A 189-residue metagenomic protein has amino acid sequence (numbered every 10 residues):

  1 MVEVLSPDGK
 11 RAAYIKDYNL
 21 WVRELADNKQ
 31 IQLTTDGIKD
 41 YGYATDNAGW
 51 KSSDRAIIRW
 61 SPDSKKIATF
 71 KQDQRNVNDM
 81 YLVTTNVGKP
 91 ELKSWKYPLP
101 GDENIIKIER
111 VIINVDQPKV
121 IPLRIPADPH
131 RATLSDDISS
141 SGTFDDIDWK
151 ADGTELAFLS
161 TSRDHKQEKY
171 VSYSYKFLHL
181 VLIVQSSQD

Functional and structural regions predicted by a protein language model:
M1, G37-D40, A127-R131, S186-D189: Short coil/turn segments at the loop-to-beta-strand junctions that recur within blades of beta-propeller repeat folds
E3-R11, I15, S52, I57-K66 (+3 more regions): Blade-terminus and WD-like Trp-Asp/Gly-His loop motifs, strongest in beta-propeller folds
D17-W21, N76-V83, K107-E109, D164-S172: Structural motif
L25-N28, D36, N114-P118, S174-L178: Short loop/turn segments that connect beta-strands within beta-propeller blades
L33-A56, T69-P126: Predominantly five- to eight-bladed beta-propeller fold
N114, K119-T133, D137-S162, K176-F177: Long hydrophobic segments that form regular secondary structure
A157-D189: Extended hydrophobic/aromatic segments used for targeting, binding, or gating
